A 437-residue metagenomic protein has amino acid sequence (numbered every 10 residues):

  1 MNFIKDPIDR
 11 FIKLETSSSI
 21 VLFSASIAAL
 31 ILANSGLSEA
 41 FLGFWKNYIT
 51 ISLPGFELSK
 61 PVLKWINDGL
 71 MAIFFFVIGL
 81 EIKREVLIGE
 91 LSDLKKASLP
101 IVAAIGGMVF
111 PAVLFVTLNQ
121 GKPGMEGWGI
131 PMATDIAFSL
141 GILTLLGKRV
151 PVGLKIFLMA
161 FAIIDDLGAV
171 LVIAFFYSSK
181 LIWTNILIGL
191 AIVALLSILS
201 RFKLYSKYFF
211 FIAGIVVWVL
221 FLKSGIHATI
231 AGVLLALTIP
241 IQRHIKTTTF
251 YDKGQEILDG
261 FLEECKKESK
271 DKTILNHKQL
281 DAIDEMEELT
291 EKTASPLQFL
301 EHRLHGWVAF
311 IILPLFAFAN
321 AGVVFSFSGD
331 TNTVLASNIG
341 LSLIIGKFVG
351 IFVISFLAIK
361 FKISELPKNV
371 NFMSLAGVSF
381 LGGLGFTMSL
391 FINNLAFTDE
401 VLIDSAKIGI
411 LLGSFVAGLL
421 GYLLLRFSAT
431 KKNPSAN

Functional and structural regions predicted by a protein language model:
I4, R10-L14, S206-A213, A228-K368 (+1 more regions): Predominantly late transmembrane helices and immediately cytosolic-facing juxtamembrane segments
K5-D9, V77-S92, L140-P151, A194-L204 (+4 more regions): C-terminal ends of transmembrane helices
V21-N34, F74-L80, F110-A112, I192-S197 (+4 more regions): Hydrophobic core segments of alpha-helical transmembrane domains in multi-pass membrane transport and ion-translocation
L32-F44, K60-L63, V77-S92, F110-G129: Transmembrane alpha-helix boundary signature
G55, S59-I88, W307-F327, I345-F352 (+2 more regions): Hydrophobic transmembrane alpha-helices of secondary-active transporters and Na+-translocating membrane complexes
K64-F75, K122-A137, S178-A191, T229 (+1 more regions): Structural signature of hydrophobic alpha-helical transmembrane segments
E85-A112, I182-A191, F327-F348, I410-S414: Entry/N-cap segments of selected transmembrane alpha helices and their immediately preceding amphipathic helices
L143-T249, K253-L258: Functional cores that coordinate and move charged inorganic groups
